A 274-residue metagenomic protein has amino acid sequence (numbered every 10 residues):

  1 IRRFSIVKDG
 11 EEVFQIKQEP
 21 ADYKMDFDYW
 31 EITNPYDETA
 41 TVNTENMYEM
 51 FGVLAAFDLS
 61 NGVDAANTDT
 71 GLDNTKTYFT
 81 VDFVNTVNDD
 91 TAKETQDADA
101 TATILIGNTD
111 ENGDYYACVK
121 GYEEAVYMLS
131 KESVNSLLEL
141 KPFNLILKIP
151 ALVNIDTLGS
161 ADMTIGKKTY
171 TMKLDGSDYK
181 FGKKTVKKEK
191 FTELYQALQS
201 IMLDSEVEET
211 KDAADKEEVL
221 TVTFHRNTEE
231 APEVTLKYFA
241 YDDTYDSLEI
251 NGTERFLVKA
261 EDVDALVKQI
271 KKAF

Functional and structural regions predicted by a protein language model:
I1-F274: Secondary-structure "cap/kink" motif recognition
